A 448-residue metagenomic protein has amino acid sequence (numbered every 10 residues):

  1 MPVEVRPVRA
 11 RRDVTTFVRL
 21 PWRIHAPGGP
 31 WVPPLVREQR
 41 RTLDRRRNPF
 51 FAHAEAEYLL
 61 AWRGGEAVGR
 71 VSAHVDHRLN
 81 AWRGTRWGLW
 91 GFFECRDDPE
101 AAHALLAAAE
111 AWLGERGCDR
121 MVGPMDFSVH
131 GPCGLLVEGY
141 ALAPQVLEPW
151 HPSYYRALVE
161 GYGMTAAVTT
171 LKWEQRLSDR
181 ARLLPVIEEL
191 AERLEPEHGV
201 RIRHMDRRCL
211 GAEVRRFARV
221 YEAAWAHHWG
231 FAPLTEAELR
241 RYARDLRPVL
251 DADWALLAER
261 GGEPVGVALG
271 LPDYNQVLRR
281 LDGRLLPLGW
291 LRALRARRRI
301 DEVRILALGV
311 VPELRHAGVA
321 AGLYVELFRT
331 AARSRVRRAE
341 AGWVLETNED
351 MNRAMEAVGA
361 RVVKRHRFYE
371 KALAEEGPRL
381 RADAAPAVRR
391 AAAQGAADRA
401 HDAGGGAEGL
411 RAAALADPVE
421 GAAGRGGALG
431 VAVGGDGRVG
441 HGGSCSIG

Functional and structural regions predicted by a protein language model:
M1-V14, V18-R23, V186-C209, A382 (+1 more regions): Conserved N-terminal entry element of GNAT/NAT acetyltransferase domains
P21-R63, A73-A81, H204, C209-G309: A conserved beta-strand-loop-helix scaffold within acyl/acetyltransferase catalytic domains
N80-G163, L281-V358: Acyl-donor binding region in acyl/amide transferases
P149-G230: Acyltransferase donor/substrate-recognition loop-hinge adjacent to the catalytic core
W173-L190, H366-R390, H441: C-terminal "cap" of GNAT-fold acetyltransferases
Q394, G405, G409-A413, V419 (+1 more regions): Periodic, rod-like helical contexts
G395, G426-A428, R438-G440: Short linear/disordered segments characteristic of secreted peptide precursors and small low-complexity proteins
